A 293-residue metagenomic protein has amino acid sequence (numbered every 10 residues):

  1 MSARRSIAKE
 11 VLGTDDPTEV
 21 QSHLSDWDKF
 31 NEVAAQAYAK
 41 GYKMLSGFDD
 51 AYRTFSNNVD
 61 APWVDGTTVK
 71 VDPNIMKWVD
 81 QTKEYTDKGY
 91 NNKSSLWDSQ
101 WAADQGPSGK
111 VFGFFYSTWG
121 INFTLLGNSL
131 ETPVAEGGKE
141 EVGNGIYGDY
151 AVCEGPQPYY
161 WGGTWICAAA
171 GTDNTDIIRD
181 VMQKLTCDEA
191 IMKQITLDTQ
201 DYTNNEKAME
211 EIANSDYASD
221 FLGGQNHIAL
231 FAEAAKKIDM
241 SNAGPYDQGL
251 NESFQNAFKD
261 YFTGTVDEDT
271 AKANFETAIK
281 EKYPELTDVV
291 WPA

Functional and structural regions predicted by a protein language model:
M1-A51, W63-L96, A170-D176, V266-A273: Helix-loop-helix "hinge/cap" segment bordering the ligand-binding cleft or interdomain interface
M1-I7, D149-P158, K237-P245: A structural signal for short loop-to-beta-strand junctions that line the ligand-binding cleft of periplasmic/secreted
I7-K9, I121, I191: A generic structural signal for short hydrophobic patches within well-formed alpha-helices
E10-V11, G249, S253-G264: Solvent-exposed, amphipathic alpha-helical segments
N31-A37, Y85-D87, S99-F114, N256 (+2 more regions): Short helices/loops that flank or line small-molecule/ion binding pockets
Y38-F48, C187-T199, E281-P292: Bilobed periplasmic-binding protein-like "clamshell/Venus-flytrap" ligand-binding domains
N57-N58, N74-D180: Extracytoplasmic/periplasmic substrate-binding proteins
N128-T132, Y159-Y160, T164-Q248, V290: Mature extracytoplasmic/periplasmic domains
